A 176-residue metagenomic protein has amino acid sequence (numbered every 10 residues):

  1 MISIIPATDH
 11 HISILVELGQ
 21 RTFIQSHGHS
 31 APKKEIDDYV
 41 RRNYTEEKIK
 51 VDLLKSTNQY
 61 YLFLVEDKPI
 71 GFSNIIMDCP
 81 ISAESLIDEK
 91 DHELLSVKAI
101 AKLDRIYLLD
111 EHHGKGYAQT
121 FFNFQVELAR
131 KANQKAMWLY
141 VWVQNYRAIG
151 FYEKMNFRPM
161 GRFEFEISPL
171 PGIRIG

Functional and structural regions predicted by a protein language model:
M1-S13: Conserved N-terminal entry element of GNAT/NAT acetyltransferase domains
S3, R105-Y107, W138-Y140: Short aromatic/hydrophobic contact patches that present stacked aromatics for nucleic-acid/ligand binding
D9-H10, E17-H29, D37-E111, F122-F124 (+3 more regions): Acetyl-CoA-dependent GNAT
D88-K90, S96-A101, N133-W138, W142-I149 (+1 more regions): C-terminal "cap" of GNAT-fold acetyltransferases
L109-E111, K115, V143-Q144: Active-site acidic-Proline motif in GNAT/NAT acetyltransferases
Q119: Residues forming the Rossmann-fold NAD(P)(H) cofactor-binding site
